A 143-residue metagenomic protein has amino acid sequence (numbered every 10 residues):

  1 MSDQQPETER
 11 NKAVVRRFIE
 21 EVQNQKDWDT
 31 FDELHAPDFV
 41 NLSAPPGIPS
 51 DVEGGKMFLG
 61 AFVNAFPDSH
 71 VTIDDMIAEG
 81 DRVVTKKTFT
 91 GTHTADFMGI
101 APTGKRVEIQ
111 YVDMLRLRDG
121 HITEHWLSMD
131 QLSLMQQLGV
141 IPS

Functional and structural regions predicted by a protein language model:
M1-S143: C-terminal and inter-domain tail/linker signature
